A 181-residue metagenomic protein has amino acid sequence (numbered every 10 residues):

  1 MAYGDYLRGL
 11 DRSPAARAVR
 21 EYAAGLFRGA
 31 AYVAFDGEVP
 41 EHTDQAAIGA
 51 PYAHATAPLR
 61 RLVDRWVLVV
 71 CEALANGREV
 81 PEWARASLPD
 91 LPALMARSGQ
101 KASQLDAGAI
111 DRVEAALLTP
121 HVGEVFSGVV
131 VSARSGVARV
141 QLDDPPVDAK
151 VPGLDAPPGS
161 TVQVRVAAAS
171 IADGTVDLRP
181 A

Functional and structural regions predicted by a protein language model:
M1-A181: Structured C-terminal cores of nucleic-acid metabolism proteins
